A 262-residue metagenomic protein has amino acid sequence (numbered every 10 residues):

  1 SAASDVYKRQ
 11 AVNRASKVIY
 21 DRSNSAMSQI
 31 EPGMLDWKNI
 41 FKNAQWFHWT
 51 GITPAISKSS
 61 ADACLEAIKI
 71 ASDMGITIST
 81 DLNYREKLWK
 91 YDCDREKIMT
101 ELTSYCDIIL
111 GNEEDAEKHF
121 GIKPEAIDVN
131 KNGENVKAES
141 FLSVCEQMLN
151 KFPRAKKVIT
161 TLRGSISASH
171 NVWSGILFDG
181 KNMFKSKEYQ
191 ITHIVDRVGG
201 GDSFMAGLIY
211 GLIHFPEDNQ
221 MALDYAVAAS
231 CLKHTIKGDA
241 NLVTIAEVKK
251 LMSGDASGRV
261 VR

Functional and structural regions predicted by a protein language model:
A2-Y7: Short, small-residue-biased leader/transition segments that mark boundaries at the very start of proteins
K8-K58: Conserved phosphate-binding/catalytic loop of the ribokinase/pfkB sugar-kinase fold
I19-D21, W46-H48, S79, L110 (+1 more regions): Structural motif
S23, I52, N83-K87, E114 (+1 more regions): Active-site beta-loop-alpha junctions enriched in small/polar residues
L65-S72, L149: Surface-exposed amphipathic alpha-helices with a cationic face
M74, L88-N182: Conserved phosphate/ATP/ADP-binding segment of small-molecule kinases
G75-L82: Short beta-strand/loop segments at the ligand-binding rim of alpha/beta enzyme cores
A168, F184-D255: Conserved post-catalytic alpha-helical subdomain immediately downstream of the catalytic base and nucleotide-binding
